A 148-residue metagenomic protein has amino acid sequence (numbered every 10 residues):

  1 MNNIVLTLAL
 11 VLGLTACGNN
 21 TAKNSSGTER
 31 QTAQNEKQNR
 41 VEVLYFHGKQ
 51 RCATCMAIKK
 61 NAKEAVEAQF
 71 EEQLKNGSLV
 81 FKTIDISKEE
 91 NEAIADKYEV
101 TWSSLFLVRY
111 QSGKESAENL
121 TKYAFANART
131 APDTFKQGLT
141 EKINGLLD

Functional and structural regions predicted by a protein language model:
N2-L8, A22: Sec-dependent signal peptide recognition, specifically the positively charged N-region followed immediately by
G13-A16: C-terminal motif of bacterial Sec signal peptides marking the signal peptidase cleavage site
G18-A33: Short, low-complexity, disordered segments immediately C-terminal to signal peptides in bacterial exported proteins
E36-A68: Local sequence-structure signature of Cys/Sec-based thiol-disulfide redox active-site neighborhoods
L74-E90: Thiol-based oxidoreductase modules, predominantly thioredoxin-like and allied folds used for disulfide exchange
D96-R109: Structural micro-motif
L107-D148: Non-catalytic, surface beta->alpha helical segment in thiol-disulfide oxidoreductase systems
